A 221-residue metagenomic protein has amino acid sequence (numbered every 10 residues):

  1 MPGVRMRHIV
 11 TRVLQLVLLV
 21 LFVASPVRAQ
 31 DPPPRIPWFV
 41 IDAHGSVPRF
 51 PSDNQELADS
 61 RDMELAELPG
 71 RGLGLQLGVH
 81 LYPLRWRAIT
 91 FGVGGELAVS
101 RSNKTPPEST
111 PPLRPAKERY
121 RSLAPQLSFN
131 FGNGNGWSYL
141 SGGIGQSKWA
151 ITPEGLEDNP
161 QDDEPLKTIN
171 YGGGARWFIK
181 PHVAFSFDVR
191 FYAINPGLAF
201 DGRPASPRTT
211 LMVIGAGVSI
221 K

Functional and structural regions predicted by a protein language model:
M1-I36: Cleavable N-terminal export/targeting peptides
D31-I36, S52-E56, M63, Y171 (+1 more regions): Predominantly the C-terminal beta-signal and adjacent terminal strand-loop region of outer-membrane beta-barrel
P33-R35, E64-R71, P112-R119, D158-K167 (+1 more regions): Replace "Gram-negative outer membrane beta-barrel proteins" with "bacterial and organellar outer membrane beta-barrel
F39-S46: Short, hydrophobic/glycine-enriched beta-strand segments
V47-L75, E164: Surface-exposed strand-loop-strand hairpins of Gram-negative outer-membrane beta-barrel proteins
V47-R49, L73-G155, T209-K221: Gram-negative (and chloroplast) outer-membrane scaffold detector with strong preference for beta-barrel transmembrane
D53-R61, N103-P112, A150-N159, G197-P204: Outer-membrane beta-barrel translocator domains and adjoining extracellular loop/strand segments of Gram-negative
P125, G142-Q146, E164-A175, V189-F191: Hydrophobic alpha-helical segments of small multi-pass membrane proteins
